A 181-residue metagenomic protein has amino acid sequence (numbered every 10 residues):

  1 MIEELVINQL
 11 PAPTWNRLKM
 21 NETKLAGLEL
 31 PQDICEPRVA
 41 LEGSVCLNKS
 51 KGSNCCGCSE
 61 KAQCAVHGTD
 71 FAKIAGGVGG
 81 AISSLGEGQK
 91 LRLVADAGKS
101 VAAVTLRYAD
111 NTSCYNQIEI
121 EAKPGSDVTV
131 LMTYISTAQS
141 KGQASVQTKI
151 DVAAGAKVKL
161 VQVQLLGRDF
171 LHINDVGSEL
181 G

Functional and structural regions predicted by a protein language model:
M1-K90, D96: Long, low-complexity, mixed-charge
D70-G181: Conserved beta-strand/loop scaffold segments within soluble protein domains that form the structured core and edges
